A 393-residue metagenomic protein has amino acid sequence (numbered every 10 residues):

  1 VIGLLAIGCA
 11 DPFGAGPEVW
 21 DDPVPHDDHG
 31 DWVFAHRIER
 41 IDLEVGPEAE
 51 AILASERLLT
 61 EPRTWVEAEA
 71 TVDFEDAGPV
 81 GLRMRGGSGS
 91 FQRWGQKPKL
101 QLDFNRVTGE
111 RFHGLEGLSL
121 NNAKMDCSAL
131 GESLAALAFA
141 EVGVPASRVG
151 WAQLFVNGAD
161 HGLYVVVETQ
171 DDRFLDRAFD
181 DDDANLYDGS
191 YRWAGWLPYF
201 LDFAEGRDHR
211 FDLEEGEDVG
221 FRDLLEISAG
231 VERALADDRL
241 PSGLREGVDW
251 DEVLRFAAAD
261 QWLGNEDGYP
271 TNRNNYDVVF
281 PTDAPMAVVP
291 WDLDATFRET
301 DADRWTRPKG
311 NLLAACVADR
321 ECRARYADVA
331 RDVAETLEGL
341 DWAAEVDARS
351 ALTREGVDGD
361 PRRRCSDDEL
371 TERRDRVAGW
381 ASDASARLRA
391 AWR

Functional and structural regions predicted by a protein language model:
A6-G8: C-terminal motif of bacterial Sec signal peptides marking the signal peptidase cleavage site
A10-R393: Phosphate/dinucleotide-binding and metal-coordinating scaffold of catalytic cores in nucleotide-dependent enzymes
